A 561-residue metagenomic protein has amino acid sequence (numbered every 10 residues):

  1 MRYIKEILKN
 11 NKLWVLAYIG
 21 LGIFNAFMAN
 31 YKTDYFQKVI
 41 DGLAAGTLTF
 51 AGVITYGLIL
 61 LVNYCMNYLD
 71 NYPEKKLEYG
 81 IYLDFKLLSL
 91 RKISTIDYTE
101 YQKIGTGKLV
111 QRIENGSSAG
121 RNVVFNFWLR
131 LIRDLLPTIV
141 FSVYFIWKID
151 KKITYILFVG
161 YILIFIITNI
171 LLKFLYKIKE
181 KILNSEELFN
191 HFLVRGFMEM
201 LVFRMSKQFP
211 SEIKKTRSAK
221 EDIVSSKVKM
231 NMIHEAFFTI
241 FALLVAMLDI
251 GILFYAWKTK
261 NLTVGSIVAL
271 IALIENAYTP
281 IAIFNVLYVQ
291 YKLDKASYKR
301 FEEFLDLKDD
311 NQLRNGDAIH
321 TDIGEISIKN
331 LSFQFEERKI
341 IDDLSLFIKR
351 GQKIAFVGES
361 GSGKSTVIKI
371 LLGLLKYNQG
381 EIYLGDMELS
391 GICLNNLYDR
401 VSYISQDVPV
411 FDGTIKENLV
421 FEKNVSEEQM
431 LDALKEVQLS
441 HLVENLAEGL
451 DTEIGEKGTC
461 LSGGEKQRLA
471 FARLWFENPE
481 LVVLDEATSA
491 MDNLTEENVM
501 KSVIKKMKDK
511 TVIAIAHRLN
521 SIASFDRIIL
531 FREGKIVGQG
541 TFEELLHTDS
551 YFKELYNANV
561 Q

Functional and structural regions predicted by a protein language model:
M1-N10, L109: A short amphipathic helical element positioned immediately N-terminal to and/or at the very start of a transmembrane
K9-K12, Y98-T99, N115-W128, I132 (+7 more regions): An intracellular "coupling" helix at the cytosolic face of ABC transporter transmembrane type-1 domains
V15-P73, W147-T154, V264: Transmembrane helix-loop-helix hairpins at lipid-water interfaces of multipass membrane proteins, especially the type-1
F27-Q37, L129-L172, V228-I271: A hydrophobic transmembrane-helix motif
P73, Y79, L87-S117, F192-K215 (+5 more regions): Short intracellular "coupling" helices and adjacent cytoplasmic loop segments at the cytosolic face of multi-pass
Q208, M232, N276-D306: Cytosolic ends of transmembrane helices, especially the final helix of ABC transmembrane type-1 domains
D310-T321, L545: Pre-NBD coupling/linker segments of ABC/ABC-like ATPases
T321-Q561: ABC-type nucleotide-binding domain
